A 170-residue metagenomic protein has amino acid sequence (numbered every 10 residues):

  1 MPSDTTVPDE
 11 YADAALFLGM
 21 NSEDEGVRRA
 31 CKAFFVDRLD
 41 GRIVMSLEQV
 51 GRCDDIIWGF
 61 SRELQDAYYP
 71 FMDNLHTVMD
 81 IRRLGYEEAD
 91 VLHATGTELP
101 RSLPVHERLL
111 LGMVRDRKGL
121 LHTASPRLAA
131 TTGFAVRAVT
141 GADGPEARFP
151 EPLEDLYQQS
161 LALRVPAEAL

Functional and structural regions predicted by a protein language model:
M1-M45, I57-D66, A147-L170: Short, well-structured N-terminal submotif of metal-dependent ribonuclease cores
A12, S46-L47, H122-S125: Short His-Asn-centered micro-motif
F17, V50, L128-A129: A generic structural signal for short hydrophobic patches within well-formed alpha-helices
C31-V36, Y69-M72, L109-L111, A129: Short amphipathic alpha-helical segments and helix-helix/interface helices
D80-T132, L163-L170: Active-site neighborhoods of divalent-metal-dependent phosphate/nucleic-acid chemistry enzymes
G133-G144: Active-site regions of enzymes building and remodeling cell-envelope glycoconjugates
